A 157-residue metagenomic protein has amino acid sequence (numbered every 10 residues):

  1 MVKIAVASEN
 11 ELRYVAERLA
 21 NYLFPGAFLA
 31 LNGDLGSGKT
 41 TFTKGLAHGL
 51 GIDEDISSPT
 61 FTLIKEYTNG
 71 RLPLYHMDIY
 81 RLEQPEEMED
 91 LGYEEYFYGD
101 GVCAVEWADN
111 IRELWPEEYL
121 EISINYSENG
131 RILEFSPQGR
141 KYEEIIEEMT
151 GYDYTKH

Functional and structural regions predicted by a protein language model:
M1-R18: N-terminal pre-Walker A segment at the start of P-loop NTPase domains
V2, E94-H157: Short phosphate-coordinating micro-motif centered on Lys-Gly-acidic
L29-L31: Hydrophobic anchor at the beta1->P-loop junction of P-loop NTPases
L35: The conserved Walker
K39: Conserved lysine of the Walker
I52-T68: Short beta-strand-centered segment that lines the nucleotide-binding/catalytic pocket of NTP-utilizing
R81-Y98: Switch II of P-loop NTPase G domains
